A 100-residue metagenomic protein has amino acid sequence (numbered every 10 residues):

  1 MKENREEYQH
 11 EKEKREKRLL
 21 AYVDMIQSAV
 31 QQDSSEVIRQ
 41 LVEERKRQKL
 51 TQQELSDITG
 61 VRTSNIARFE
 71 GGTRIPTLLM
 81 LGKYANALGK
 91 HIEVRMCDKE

Functional and structural regions predicted by a protein language model:
M1-R39: N-terminal flexible/basic segments that precede or flank functional cores
S35, K46-R47: Short amphipathic helical patch at the helix-1/turn junction of helix-turn-helix
L41, Q52, T63, L78-L81: Helix-turn-helix DNA-binding elements, focusing on the entry/boundary residues of the two helices that contact DNA
R45, S56, A85: The alpha-helix within a helix-turn-helix
K49-A67: Short alpha-helical DNA-recognition segment
L79-V94: DNA major-groove recognition helix of helix-turn-helix/homeodomain DNA-binding modules
R95-E100: Short, charged recognition helix plus adjacent turn of helix-turn-helix-like nucleic-acid-binding domains
